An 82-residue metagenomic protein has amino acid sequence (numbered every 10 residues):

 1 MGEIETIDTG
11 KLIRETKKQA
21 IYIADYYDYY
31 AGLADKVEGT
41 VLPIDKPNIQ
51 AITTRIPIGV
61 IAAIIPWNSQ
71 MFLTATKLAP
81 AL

Functional and structural regions predicted by a protein language model:
M1-I49: N-terminal Rossmann-like NAD(P)+-binding subdomain of aldehyde/semialdehyde dehydrogenases
T40-L82: Conserved small-residue-rich beta-alpha loop and adjacent elements that most often cradle the phosphate/pyrophosphate
